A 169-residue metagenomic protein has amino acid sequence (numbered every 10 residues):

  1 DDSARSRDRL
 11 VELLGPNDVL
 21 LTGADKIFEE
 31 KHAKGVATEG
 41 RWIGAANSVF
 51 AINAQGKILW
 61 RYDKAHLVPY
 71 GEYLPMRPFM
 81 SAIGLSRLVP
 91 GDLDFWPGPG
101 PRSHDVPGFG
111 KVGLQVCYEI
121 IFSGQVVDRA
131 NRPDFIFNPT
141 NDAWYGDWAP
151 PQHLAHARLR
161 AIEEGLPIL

Functional and structural regions predicted by a protein language model:
D1-L169: Enzyme catalytic cores with a strong preference for nitrogen-chemistry domains
